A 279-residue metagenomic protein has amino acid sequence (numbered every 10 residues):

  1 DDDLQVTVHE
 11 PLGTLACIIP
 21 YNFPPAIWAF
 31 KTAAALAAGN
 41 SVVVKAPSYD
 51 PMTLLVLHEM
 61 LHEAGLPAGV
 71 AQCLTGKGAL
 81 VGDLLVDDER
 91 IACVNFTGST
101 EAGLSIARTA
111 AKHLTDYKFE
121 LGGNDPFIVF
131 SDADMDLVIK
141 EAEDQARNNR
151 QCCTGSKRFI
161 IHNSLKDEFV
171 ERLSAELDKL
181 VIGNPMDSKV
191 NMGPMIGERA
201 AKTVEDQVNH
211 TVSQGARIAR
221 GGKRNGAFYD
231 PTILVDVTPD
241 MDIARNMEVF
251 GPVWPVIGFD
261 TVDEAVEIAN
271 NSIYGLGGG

Functional and structural regions predicted by a protein language model:
D1-L137, F259: Rossmann-like NAD(P) dinucleotide-binding subdomain of oxidoreductase/dehydrogenase enzymes
A16, R158, T232, G277-G279: Residues embedded in well-ordered beta-strands
A26-I27, T53-L54, D83, R220 (+3 more regions): Extended hydrophobic-aromatic, low-complexity segments
S41, D116, R217, G275-G277: Residue-level detector of anion-binding/catalytic polar loops
H58-H62, A146, L177, I273-Y274: Residue-level detector of secondary-structure transition/capping positions
G65, D87, C93, S99-P239 (+2 more regions): ALDH superfamily catalytic-core signature
V190, G226-Y229, N246-V253, N271-L276: Conserved glycine-rich beta-strand-loop-beta hairpin in the small C-terminal domain of fold type I
